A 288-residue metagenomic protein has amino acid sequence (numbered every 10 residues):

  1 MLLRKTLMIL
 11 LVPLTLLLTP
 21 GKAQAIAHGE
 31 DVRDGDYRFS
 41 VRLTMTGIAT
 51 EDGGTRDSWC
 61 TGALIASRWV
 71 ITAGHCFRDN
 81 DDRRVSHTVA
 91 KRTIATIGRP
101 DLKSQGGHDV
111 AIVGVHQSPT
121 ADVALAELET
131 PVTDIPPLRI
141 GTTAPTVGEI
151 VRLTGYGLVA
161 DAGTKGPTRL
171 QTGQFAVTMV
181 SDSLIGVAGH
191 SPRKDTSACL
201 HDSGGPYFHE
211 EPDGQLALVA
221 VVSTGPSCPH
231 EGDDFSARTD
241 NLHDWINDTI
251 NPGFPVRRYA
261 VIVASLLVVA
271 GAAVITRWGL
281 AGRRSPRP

Functional and structural regions predicted by a protein language model:
L2-A66, D81, V85-H87, D248 (+1 more regions): Protease-domain processing segments flanking chymotrypsin-fold serine proteases, especially trypsin-like
Q24-D36, G47-T50, G54-S58, R83-T133 (+1 more regions): Conserved catalytic-core segment of clan PA serine endopeptidases
V41, G62, R68, T72 (+9 more regions): Terminal peptide-recognition signature
V41-L43, K91-S104, E149-G155, F208-H209: Short conserved beta-strand and strand-loop elements enriched in small hydrophobics with frequent Asp/Gly
I48, H75-R78, R99-K103, E129-T133 (+4 more regions): Acidic glycine-/aspartate-rich tracts in secreted/extracellular proteins
I65, W69-G74, S203, Y207-P288: C-terminal subregion of chymotrypsin/trypsin-like serine protease catalytic domains
R78-V85, G157-G173, P192-D202, E210-D240: Active-site loop architecture of trypsin-fold serine endopeptidases
D109-A111, V123-D195, T239-D240: Chymotrypsin/trypsin-fold serine protease catalytic domain
